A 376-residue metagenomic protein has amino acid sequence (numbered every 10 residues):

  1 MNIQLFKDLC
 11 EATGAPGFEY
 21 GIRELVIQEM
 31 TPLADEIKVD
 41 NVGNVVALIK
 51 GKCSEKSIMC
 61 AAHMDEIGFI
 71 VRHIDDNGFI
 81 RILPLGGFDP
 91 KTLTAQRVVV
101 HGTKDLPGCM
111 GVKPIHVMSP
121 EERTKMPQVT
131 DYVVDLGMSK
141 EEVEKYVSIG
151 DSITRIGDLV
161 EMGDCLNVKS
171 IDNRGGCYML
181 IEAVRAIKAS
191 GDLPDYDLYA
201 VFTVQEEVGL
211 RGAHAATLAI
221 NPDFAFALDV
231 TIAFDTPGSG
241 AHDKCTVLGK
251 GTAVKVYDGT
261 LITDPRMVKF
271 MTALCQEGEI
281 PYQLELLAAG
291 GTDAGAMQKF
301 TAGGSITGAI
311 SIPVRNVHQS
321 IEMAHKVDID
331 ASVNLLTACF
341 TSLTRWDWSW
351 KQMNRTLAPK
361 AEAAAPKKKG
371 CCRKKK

Functional and structural regions predicted by a protein language model:
M1-K376: N-terminal hydrophobic/helix-forming segments and targeting peptides
